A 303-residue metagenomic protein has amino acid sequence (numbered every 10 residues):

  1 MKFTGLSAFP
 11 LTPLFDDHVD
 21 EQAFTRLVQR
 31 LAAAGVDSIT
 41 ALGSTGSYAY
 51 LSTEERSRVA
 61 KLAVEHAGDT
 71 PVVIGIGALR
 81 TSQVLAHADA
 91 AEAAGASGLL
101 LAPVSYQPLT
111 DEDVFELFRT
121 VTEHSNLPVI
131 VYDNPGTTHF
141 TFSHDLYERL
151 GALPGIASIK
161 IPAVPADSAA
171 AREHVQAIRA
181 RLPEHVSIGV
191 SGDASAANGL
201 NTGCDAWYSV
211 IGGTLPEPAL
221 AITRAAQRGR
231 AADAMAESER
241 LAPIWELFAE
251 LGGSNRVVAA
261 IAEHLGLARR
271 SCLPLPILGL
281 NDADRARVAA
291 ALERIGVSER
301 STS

Functional and structural regions predicted by a protein language model:
K2-T141: Active-site beta->alpha loop and helix N-cap motifs at the rims of alpha/beta catalytic domains
F3, A41-S44, V73-G75, S187-V190 (+3 more regions): Short glycine/serine/threonine-biased micro-segments
S7-P13, R30, A34, N201-A206 (+2 more regions): C-terminal alpha-helical cap/extension of soluble enzyme domains
F24, R56, A60, V84 (+6 more regions): A general structural signal for well-ordered alpha-helical segments in protein cores
V59, L117, L150, A234-E237 (+1 more regions): A structural signal for short hydrophobic/aromatic patches embedded in well-ordered alpha helices
E65-T70, A94-G95, S125-L127, G151-G155 (+3 more regions): Short helix-capping segments at alpha-helix termini
P135-A242, F248-E250: Catalytic alpha/beta core domains of metabolic enzymes, predominantly
